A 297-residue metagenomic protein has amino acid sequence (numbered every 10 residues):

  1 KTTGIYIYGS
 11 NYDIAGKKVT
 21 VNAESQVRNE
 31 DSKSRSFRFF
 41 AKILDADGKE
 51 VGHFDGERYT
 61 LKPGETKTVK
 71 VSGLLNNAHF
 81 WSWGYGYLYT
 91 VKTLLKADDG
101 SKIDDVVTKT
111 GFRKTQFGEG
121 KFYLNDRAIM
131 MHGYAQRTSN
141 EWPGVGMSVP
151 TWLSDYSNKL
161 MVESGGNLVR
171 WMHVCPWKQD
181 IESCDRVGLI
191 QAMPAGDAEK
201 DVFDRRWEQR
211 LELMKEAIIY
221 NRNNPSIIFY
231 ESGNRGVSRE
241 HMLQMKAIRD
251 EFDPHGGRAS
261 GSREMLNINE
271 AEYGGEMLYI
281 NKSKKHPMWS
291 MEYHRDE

Functional and structural regions predicted by a protein language model:
K1-C175, S183, L213-M214, I228-F229: Secreted/periplasmic carbohydrate-active enzymes, especially glycoside hydrolases
D155-E163, N167-E297: Substrate-binding/catalytic cleft of secreted carbohydrate-active enzymes, primarily glycoside hydrolases
